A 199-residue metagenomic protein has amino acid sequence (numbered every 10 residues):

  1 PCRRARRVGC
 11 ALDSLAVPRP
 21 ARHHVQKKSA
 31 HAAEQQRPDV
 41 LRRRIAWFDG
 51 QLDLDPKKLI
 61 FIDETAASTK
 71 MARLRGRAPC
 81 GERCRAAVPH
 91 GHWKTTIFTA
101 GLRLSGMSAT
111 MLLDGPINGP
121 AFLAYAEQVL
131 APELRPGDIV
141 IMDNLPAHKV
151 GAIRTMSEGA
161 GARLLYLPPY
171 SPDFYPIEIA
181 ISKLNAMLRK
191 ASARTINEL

Functional and structural regions predicted by a protein language model:
P1-L199: Short functional hotspots at interaction and active-site rims
